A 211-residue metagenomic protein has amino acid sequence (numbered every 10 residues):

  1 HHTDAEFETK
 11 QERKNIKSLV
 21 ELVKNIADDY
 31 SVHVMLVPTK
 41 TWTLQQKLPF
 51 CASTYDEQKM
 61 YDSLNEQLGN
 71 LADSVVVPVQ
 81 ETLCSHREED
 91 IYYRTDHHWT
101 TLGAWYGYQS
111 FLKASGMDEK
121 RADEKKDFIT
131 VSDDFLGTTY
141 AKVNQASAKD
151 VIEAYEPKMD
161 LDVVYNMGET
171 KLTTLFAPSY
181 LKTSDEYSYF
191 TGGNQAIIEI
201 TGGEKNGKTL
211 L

Functional and structural regions predicted by a protein language model:
H1-L211: Extracellular glycan-modifying ectodomains
